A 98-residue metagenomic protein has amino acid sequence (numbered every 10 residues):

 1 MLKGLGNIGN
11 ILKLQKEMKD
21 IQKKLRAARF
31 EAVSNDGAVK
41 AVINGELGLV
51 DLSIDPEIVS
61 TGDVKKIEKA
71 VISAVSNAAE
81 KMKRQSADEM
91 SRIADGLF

Functional and structural regions predicted by a protein language model:
M1-E31, E80-F98: Long amphipathic alpha-helical segments used for membrane anchoring, targeting, substrate engagement, or oligomerization
M1-G4, L49, I54-E57: Short, flexible active-site loop motifs that bind/organize anionic cofactors or intermediates
N10, N44, S76-N77: Asparagine-centered polar/low-complexity signal
I11, L47, V71: Residue-level signature of catalytic and energy-coupling elements of molecular machines, predominantly ATP/GTP-dependent
R29, D36, P56-I58: Short, well-ordered turn and helix-capping elements at secondary-structure junctions
V33-S53: N-terminal intrinsically disordered, cationic/polar leader segments that include organellar targeting peptides
E57-R84, D88: Active-site- and interface-proximal helix/loop "cap" or "latch" segments in soluble metabolic and energy-transducing
